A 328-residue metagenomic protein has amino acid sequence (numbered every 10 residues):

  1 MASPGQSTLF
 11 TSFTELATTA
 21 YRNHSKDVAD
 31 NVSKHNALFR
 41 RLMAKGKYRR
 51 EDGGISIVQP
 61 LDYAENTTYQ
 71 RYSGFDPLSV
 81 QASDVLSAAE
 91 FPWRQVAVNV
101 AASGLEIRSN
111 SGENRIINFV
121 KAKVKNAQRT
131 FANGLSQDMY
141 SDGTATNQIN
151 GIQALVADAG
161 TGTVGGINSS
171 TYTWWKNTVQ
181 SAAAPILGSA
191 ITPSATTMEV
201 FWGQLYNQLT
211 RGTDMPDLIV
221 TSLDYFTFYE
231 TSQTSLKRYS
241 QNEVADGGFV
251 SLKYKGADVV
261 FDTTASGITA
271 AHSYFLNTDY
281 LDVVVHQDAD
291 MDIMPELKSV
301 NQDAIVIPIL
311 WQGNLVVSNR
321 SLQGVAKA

Functional and structural regions predicted by a protein language model:
A2-R71, P77, A82, A88-A328: Core alpha/beta structural scaffold of self-assembling particle/tube/pore-forming proteins
